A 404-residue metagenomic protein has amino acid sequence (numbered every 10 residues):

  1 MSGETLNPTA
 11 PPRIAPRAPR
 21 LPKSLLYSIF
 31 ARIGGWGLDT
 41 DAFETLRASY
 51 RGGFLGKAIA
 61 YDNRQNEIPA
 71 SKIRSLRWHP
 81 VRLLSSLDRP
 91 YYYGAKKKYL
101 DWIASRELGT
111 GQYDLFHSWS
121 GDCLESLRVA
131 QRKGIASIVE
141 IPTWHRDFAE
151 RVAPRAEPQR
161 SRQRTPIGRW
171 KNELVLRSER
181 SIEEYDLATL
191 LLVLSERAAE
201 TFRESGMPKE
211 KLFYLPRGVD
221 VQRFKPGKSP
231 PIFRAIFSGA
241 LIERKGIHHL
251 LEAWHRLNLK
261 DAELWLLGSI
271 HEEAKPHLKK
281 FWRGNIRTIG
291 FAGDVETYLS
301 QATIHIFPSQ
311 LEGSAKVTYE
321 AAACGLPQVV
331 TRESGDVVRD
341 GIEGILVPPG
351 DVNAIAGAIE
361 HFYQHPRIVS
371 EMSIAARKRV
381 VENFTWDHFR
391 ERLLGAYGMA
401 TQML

Functional and structural regions predicted by a protein language model:
P80-Y91, S137-E179: Acceptor-binding helix/loop patch of EC 2.4 sugar-transfer enzymes, predominantly nucleotide-sugar-dependent
R197, G218: Carbohydrate-associated surface elements
G227-R256, W265: Conserved donor-binding/catalytic core segment of Leloir-type glycosyltransferases
A274-A292: Nucleotide-activated donor-binding/catalytic signature segment of Leloir-type glycosyltransferases, i.e., the conserved
Q310: Aromatic "clamp/platform" in nucleotide-sugar-dependent glycosyltransferases that forms part of the donor/acceptor
P327-T331: Short hydrophobic beta-strand element within catalytic cores of glycosyltransferases and related nucleotide-activated
G341, I345-V352, H361-P366: Conserved acidic donor-binding segment of nucleotide-sugar-dependent glycosyltransferases
H361, I368-N383, F389-G395: A short, well-ordered alpha-helix in the C-terminal region of glycosyltransferases
